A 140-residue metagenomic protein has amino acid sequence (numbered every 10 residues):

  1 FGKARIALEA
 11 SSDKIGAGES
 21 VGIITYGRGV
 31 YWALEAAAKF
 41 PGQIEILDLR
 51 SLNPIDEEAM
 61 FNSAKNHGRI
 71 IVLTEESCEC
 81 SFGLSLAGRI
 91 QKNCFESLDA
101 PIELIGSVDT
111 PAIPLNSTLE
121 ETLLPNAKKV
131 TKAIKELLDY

Functional and structural regions predicted by a protein language model:
F1-Y140: Thiamine diphosphate
